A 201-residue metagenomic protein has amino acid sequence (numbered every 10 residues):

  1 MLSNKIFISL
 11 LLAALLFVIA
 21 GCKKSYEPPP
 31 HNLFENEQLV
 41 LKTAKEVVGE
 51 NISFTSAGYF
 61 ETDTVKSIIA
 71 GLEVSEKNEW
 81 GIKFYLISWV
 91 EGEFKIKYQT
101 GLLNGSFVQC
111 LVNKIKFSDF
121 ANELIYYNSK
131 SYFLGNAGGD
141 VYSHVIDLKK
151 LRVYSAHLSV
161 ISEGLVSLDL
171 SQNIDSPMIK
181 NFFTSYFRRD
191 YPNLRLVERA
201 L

Functional and structural regions predicted by a protein language model:
M1-L10: Bacterial N-terminal signal peptides that target proteins for export
S9-V18: Bacterial N-terminal signal peptides
C22-L33, Y127-L201: Acidic, small-residue rich beta-repeat scaffolds with periodic aromatic anchors
Y26-V48, V90-V108, H157-S159, L170-D175 (+1 more regions): Blade-edge motifs of beta-propeller repeat domains
K45-V47, E73-E79, Y132-G138: Short consensus segments that form the blades of beta-propeller domains, in both extracellular/periplasmic
G49-T62, S106-E123, D169-N173: Beta-propeller blade termini
E61-E73, K116-K130, P177-F183: Acidic/hydrophobic-patterned starts of short beta strands in beta-sheet-rich repeat architectures
E79-Q99, G138-R152: Beta-propeller blade repeat segments, especially FG-GAP/WD-type strand-to-loop junctions in 6- to 7-bladed propeller
